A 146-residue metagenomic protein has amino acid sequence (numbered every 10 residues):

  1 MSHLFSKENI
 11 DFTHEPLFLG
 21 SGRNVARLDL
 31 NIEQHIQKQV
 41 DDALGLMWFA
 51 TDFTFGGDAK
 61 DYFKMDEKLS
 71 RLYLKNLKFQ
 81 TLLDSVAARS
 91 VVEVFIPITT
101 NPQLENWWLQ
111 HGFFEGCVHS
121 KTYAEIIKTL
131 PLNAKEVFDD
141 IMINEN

Functional and structural regions predicted by a protein language model:
S2-N146: Non-heme di-metal
